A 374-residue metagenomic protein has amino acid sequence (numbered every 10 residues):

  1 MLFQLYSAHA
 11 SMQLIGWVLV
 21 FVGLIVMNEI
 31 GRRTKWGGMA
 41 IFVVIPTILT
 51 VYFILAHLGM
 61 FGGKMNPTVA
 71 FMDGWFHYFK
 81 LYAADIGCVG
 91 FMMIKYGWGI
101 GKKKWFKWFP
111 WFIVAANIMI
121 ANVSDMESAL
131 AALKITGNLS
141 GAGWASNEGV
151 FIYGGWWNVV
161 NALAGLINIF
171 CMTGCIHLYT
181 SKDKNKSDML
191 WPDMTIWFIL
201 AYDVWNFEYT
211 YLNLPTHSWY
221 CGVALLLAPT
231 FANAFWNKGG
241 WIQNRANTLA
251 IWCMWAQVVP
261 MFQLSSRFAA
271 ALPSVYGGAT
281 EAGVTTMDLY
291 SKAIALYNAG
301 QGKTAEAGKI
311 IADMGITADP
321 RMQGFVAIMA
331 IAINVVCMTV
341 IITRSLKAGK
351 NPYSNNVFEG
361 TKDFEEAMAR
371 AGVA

Functional and structural regions predicted by a protein language model:
M1-I100: An N-terminal, globular interaction/scaffold subdomain
M1-Q4, G59-M72, A132-V150, Y211 (+2 more regions): Membrane-interface interhelical loops and short amphipathic "cap" helices that link adjacent transmembrane segments
L2-A8, A70-W75, E148-N161, I316-F325: Short aromatic-rich membrane-water interface segments that cap or initiate transmembrane helices in multi-pass membrane
L14-V26, C221-A374: C-terminal transmembrane-bundle signature of multipass membrane proteins, characterized by strong activation on
L19-I25, Y82-G97, A115-A121, N158-S181 (+2 more regions): Hydrophobic core segments of alpha-helical transmembrane domains in multi-pass integral membrane proteins
W36-T47, K102-A115, M189-D193, R245-A250: Cytoplasmic-side transmembrane-helix entry/capping segments in multi-pass membrane proteins
V44-M65, V89-Y96, F112-A129, T195-L212 (+1 more regions): Hydrophobic alpha-helical transmembrane segments and adjacent interfacial helices in integral membrane proteins
K103-G239: Generic multipass alpha-helical transmembrane bundles of integral membrane proteins
